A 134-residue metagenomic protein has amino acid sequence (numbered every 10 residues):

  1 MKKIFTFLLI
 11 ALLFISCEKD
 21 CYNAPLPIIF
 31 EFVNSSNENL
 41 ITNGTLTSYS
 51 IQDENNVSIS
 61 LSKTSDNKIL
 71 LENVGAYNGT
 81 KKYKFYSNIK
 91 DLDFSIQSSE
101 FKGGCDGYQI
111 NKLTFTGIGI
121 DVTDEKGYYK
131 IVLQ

Functional and structural regions predicted by a protein language model:
K2-L8: Sec-dependent signal peptide recognition, specifically the positively charged N-region followed immediately by
L13-S16: C-terminal motif of bacterial Sec signal peptides marking the signal peptidase cleavage site
E18-D20: Bacterial signal peptide processing site
A24-I28: Structural beta-strand segments of beta-rich domains
I29-V33, Y86-N88: Residue-level recognition of well-ordered beta-strand positions that form the cores of beta-sheet-rich folds across
E31-N43: Structural motif
T42-N88: Tryptophan-paired
G75-Q134: Extracytoplasmic electrostatic interaction patches
